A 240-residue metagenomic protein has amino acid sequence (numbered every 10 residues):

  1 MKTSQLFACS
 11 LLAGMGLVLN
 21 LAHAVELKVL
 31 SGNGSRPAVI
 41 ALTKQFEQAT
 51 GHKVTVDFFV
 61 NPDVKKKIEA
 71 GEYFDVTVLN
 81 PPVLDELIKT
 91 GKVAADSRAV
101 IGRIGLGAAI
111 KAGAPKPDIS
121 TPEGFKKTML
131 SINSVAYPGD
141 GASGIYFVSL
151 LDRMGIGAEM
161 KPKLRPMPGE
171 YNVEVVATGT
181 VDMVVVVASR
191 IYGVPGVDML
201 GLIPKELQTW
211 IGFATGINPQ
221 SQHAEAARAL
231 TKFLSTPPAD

Functional and structural regions predicted by a protein language model:
M1-L6: Positively charged n-region of N-terminal signal peptides that target proteins for export
A8-N20: Bacterial N-terminal signal peptides
A24-P62, K66-A70, V78-T90, A94-A95 (+2 more regions): Exported/periplasmic ABC-transporter solute-binding proteins
F74: Dinucleotide-binding Rossmann-like beta1-alpha1 core, especially the glycine-rich loop that anchors the ADP
